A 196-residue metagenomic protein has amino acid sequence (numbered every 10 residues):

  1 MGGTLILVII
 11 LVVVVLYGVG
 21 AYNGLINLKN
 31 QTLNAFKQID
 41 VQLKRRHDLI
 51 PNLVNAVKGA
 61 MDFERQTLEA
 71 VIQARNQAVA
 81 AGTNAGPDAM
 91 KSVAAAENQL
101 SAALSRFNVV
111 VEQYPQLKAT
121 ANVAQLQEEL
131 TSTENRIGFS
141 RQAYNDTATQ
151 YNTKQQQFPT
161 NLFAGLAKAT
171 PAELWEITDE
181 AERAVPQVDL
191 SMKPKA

Functional and structural regions predicted by a protein language model:
M1-A196: A helix-centric hydrophobic-segment signal that preferentially recognizes long, alpha-helical stretches used
